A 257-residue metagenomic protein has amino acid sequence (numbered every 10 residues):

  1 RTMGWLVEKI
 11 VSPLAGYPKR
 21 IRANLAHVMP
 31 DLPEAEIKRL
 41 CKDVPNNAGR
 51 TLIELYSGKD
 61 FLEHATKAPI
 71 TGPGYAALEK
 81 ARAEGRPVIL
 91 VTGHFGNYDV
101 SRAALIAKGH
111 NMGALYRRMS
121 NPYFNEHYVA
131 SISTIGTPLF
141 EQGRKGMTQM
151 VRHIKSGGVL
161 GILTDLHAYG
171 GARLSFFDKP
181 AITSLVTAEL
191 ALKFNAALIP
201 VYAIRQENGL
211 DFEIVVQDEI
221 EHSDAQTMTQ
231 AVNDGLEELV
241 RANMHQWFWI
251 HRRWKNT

Functional and structural regions predicted by a protein language model:
R1-T92, T134-G136: Membrane-anchoring hydrophobic helices of lipid-metabolizing enzymes
Y17-R20, N121-P122, A181-S184: Active-site metal-coordination segments of metallo-dependent hydrolases
I21-N24, S101, H127-Y128, G146 (+2 more regions): Hydrophobic alpha-helical segments typical of transmembrane helices and their membrane-interface/capping positions
A35-K42, E79-E84, A107, N111 (+1 more regions): Non-catalytic C-terminal accessory region of glycerolipid acyltransferases and related lyso-lipid remodeling enzymes
L55-Y56, H94-G96, L239-N243: Juxtamembrane/interfacial segments around transmembrane helices
E84-R144, Y169-L174, K179-P180, R205 (+1 more regions): Catalytic core of membrane glycerolipid acyltransferases/transacylases, capturing the structured, soluble-facing
